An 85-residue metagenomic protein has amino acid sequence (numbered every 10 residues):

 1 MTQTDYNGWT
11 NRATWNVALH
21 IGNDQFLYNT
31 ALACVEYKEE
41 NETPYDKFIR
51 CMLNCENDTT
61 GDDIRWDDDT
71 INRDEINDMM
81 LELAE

Functional and structural regions predicted by a protein language model:
M1-E85: Acidic interaction surfaces
